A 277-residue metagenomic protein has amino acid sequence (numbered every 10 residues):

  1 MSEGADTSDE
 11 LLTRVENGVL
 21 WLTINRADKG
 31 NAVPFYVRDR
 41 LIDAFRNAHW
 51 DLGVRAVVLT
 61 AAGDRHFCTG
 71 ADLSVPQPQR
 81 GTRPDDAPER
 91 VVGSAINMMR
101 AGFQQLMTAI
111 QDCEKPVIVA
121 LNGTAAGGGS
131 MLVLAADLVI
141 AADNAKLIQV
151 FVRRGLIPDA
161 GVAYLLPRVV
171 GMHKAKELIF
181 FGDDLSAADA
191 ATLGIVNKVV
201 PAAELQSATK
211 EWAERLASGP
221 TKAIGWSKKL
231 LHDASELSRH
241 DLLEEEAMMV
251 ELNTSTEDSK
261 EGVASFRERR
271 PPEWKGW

Functional and structural regions predicted by a protein language model:
M1-D64, P78: Conserved CoA-thioester-binding segment of acyl-CoA-metabolizing enzymes
L22, R26, L41, L59 (+7 more regions): Terminal peptide-recognition signature
A61-L106, G155: Glycine- (often His-adjacent) and acidic-residue-rich active-site loop that binds/positions the CoA thioester
D64-C68, A126-G127, L231: Short, active-site-adjacent cap segments at secondary-structure transitions
T108-I224, E251-A264, R270, W277: Crotonase-fold acyl-CoA enzyme core
K228-L237: Short, charged, surface-exposed hinge/linker loops at domain edges that act as mobile lids or interdomain connectors
S238-L242: Short beta-strand->loop
